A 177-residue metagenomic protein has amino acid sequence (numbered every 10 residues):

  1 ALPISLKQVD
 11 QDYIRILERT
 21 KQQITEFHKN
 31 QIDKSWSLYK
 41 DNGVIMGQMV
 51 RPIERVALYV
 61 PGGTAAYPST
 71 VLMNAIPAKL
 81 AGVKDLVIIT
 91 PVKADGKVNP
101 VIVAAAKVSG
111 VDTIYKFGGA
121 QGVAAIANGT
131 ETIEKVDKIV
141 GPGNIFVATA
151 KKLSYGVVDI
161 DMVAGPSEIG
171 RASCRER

Functional and structural regions predicted by a protein language model:
A1-E54: N-terminal Rossmann-like NAD(P)+-binding subdomain of aldehyde/semialdehyde dehydrogenases
L2, E176-R177: Short, small-residue-biased leader/transition segments that mark boundaries at the very start of proteins
L6, D10-I24, M49, T64 (+9 more regions): Generic structural signal for well-ordered, non-membrane alpha-helical segments in soluble metabolic enzymes
T20-K34, Y59, P77, A81 (+3 more regions): Mid-sequence acidic-hydrophobic segments that form the walls of catalytic/ligand-binding cavities or oligomerization
L38-A104: Conserved small-residue-rich beta-alpha loop and adjacent elements that most often cradle the phosphate/pyrophosphate
P100-I114: Active-site-proximal helix-loop elements at catalytic-domain edges
G110-R175: Conserved NAD(P)+-binding/catalytic subdomain of aldehyde/semialdehyde dehydrogenases
